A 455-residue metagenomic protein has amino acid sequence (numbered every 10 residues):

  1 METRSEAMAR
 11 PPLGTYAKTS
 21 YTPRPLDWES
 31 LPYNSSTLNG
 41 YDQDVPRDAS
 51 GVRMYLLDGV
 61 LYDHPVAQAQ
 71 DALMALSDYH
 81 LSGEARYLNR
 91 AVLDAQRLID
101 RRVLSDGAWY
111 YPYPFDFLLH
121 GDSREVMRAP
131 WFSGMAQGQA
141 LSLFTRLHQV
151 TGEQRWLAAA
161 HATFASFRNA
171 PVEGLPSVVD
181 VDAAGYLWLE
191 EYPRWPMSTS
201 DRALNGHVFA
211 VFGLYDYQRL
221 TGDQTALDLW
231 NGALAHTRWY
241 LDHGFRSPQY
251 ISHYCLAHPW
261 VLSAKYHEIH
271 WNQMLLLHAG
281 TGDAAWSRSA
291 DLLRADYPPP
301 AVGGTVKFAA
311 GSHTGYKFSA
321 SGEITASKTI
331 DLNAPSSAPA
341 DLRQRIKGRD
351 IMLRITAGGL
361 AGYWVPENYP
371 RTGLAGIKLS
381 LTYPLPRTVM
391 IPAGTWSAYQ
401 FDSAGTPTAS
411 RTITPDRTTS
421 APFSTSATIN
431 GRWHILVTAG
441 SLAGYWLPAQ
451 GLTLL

Functional and structural regions predicted by a protein language model:
S5-D58, L88-Y110, L157-D180, T225-Y250 (+1 more regions): Long, well-ordered core segments of solenoidal/helical folds
R24-L61, G107-W131, S177-A203, R246-I269 (+1 more regions): Carbohydrate-binding/catalytic loop surfaces
H64-Y79, W131-H148, D201-Q218, L262-A279: Well-ordered alpha-helical segments within folded domains of soluble proteins
P114-F167: Hydrophobic alpha-helical segments and helix pairs
T163-V179, L187-R219: Hydrophobic, aromatic-enriched interface-forming segments
P259-V261, H267-V302: A cross-kingdom marker for long, charged
A301-G322, S327-T329, G373-G405, S410-I413: SH3-family beta-barrel domains
L332-N368, T414-Q450: SH3/SH3-like beta-barrel superfamily modules
